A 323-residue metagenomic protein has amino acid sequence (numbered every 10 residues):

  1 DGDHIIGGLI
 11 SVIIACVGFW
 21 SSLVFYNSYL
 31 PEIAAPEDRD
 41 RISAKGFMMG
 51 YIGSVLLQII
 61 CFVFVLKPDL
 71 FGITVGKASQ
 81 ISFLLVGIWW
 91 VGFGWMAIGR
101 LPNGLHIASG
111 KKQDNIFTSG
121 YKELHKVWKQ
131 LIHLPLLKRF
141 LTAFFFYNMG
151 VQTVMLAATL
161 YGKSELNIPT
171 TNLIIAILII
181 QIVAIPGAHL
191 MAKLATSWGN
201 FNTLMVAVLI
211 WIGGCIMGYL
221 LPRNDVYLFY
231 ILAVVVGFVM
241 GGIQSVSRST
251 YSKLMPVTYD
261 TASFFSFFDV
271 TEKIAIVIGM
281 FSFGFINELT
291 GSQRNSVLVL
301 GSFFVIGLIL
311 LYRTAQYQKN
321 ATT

Functional and structural regions predicted by a protein language model:
D1-D3, L209-R223: C-terminal ends and interior cores of transmembrane alpha-helices in multi-pass membrane transporters/permeases
H4-S22, Y227-I243: Hydrophobic core of transmembrane alpha-helices in multi-pass small-molecule transporters, especially MFS/SLC-type
V63-I88, F285-F304: A membrane-interface helix-boundary motif in multi-pass transporters
W89-R100, I243, L298-T323: Multi-pass alpha-helical transporter architecture, strongest for 12-TM Major Facilitator/SLC carriers used
P102-T142: Juxtamembrane intracellular "pre-TM" segments in multi-pass secondary transporters
L156-N172, A176: Short amphipathic helix-loop junctions that connect adjacent transmembrane helices in Major Facilitator Superfamily/SLC
P186-N200, N287-E288: Helix-to-loop junctions at the C-terminal end of transmembrane segments in multipass secondary transporters
T196-I210: Cytoplasmic membrane-interface "Motif A"-like loop-to-helix N-cap segments of 12-TM Major Facilitator Superfamily
